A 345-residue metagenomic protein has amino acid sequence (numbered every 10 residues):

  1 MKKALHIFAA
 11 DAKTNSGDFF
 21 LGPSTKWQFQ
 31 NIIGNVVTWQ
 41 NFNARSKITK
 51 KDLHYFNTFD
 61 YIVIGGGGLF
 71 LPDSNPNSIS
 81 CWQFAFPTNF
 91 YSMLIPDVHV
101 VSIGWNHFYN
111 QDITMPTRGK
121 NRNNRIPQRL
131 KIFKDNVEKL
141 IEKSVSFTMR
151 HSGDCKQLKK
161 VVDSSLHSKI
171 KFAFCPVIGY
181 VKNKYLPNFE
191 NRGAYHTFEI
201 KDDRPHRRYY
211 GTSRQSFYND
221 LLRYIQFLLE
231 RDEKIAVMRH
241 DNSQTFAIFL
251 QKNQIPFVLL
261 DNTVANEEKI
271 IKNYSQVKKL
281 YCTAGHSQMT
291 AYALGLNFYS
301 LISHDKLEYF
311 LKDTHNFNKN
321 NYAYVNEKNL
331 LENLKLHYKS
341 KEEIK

Functional and structural regions predicted by a protein language model:
M1-K345: Active-site anion-handling motifs in enzyme catalytic cores
